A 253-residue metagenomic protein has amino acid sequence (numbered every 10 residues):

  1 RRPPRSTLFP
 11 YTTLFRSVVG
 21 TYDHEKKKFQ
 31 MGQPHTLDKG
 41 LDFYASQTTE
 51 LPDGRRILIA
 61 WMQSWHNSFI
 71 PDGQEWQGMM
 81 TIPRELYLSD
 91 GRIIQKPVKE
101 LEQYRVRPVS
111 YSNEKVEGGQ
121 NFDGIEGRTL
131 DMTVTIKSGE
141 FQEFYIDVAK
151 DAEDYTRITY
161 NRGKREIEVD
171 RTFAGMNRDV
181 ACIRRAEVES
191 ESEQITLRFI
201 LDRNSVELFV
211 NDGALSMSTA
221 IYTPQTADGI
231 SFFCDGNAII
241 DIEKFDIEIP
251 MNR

Functional and structural regions predicted by a protein language model:
R2-L14: Short, small-residue-biased leader/transition segments that mark boundaries at the very start of proteins
T12-K27: Acidic, glycine-rich loop-and-beta core segments that form the ion-binding/anion-interacting portion of active sites
H24, F29-R253: Beta-rich accessory regions
